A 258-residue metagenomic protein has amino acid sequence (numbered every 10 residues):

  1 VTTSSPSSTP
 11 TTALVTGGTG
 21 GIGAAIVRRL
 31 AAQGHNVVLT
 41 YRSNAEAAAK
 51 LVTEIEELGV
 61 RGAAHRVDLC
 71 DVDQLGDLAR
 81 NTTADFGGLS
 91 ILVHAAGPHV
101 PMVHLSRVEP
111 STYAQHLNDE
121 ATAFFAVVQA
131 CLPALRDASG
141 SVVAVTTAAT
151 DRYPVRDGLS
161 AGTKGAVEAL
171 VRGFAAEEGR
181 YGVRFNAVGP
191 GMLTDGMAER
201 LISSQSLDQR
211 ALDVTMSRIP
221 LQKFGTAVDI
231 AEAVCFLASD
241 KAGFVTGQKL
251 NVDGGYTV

Functional and structural regions predicted by a protein language model:
T2-S4, M102, R152, S217 (+2 more regions): Short C-terminal tail/terminal secondary-structure segment of NAD(P)H-dependent dehydrogenase/reductase domains
T19-G20: Conserved glycine-rich cofactor-binding loop
G76, G97-A114, R156-L159, E199: Conserved mid-core segment of classical short-chain dehydrogenase/reductases
G87, G179, R184, V245-G247: Short, small/polar-rich loop/turn modules that mediate ligand/substrate recognition or access, typified
P98-H99, H116, S141-R180, M192-L193: Catalytic loop of short-chain dehydrogenase/reductase
S106-F125, V143, S160, V167 (+1 more regions): Catalytic Tyr-X3-Lys loop
P133, A176-E177, G243: Alpha-helical segment proximal to the catalytic Tyr-Lys
R180, A187, M192-I219: A glycine/serine/threonine-rich, flexible loop-to-helix segment that serves as the NAD(P) cofactor-binding "lid"
